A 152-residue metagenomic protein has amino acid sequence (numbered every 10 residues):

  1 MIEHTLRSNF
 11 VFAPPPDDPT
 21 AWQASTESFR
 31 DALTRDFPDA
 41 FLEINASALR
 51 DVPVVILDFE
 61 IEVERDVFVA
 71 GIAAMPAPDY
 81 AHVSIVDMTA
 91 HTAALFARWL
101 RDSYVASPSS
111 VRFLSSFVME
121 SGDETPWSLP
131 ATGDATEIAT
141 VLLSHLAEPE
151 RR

Functional and structural regions predicted by a protein language model:
M1, R98, D102-R152: Acidic, proline/glycine-rich low-complexity IDRs
M1-F41, E150-R152: Short, extreme N-terminal segment that most often corresponds to the first beta-strand
T5-P15, P78-M88, S115: Short, hydrophobic/proline-enriched secondary-structure or compact coil segments at domain edges
F12-Q23, A90-S109: Charged, amphipathic alpha-helical segments and their flanking helix caps
W22, T26, V86-T89, S128-T136: Intrinsic-disorder-associated interaction segments
D31-D87: Short, intrinsically disordered low-complexity segments
